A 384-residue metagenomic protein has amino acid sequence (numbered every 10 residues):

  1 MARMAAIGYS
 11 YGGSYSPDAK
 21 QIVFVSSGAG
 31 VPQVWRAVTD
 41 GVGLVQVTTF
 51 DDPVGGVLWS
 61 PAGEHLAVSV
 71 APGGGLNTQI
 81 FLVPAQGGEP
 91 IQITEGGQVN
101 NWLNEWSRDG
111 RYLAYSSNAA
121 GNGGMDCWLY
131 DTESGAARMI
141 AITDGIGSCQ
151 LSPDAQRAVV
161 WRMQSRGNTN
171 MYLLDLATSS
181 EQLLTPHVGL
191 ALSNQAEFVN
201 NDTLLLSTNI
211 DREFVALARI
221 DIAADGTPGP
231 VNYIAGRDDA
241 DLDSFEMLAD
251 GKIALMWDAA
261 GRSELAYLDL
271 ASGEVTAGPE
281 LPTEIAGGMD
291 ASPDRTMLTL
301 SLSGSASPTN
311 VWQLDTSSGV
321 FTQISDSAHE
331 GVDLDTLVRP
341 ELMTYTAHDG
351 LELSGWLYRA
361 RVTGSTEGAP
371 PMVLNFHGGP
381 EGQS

Functional and structural regions predicted by a protein language model:
M1-M4, T203, M372: Short intrinsically disordered, low-complexity coil segments enriched in acidic
M1-Y9, V42-L44: A short helix->beta-strand "capping" segment at the edge of beta-propeller domains
A6-V25, D51-V70, I80, G97-S116 (+7 more regions): Conserved beta-propeller blade repeats
Q21, V25-Q46, E64-H65, V70-Q92 (+8 more regions): Beta-propeller blade-edge and WD-like acidic-aromatic loop motif
D40, F50-P53, G96, E133 (+11 more regions): Short, solvent-exposed coil/turn elements at secondary-structure transition points
G56, L103, G123, T366-A369 (+1 more regions): Alpha-helix N-cap/helix-start motif
G73, N100, A120, T363 (+1 more regions): Short strand->helix junction
G288-S384: Serine-hydrolase catalytic core recognition
